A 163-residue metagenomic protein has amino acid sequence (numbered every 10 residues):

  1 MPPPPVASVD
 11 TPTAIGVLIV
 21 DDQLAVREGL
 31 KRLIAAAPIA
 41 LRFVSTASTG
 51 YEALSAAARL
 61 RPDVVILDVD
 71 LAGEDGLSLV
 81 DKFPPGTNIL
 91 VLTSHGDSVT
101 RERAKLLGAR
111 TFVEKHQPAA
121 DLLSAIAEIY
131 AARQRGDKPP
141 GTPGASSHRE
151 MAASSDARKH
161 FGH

Functional and structural regions predicted by a protein language model:
D21, D68, T93: Active-site residues of response regulator receiver
L24-S45: Two-component/phosphorelay signaling modules centered on CheY-like receiver
T46-V64: Acidic, metal-coordinating helix/loop segments flanking the phosphotransfer/catalytic sites of two-component signaling
T49-E52, A72-S78: Acidic catalytic/metal-coordinating carboxylates
T87-S98: A short, hydrophobic beta-strand element within the central beta-sheet of small alpha/beta folds
V99, Q117-A127: C-terminal output helix
S124, Y130-Q134, P140-H163: C-terminal output/effector regions of signal-responsive regulators
